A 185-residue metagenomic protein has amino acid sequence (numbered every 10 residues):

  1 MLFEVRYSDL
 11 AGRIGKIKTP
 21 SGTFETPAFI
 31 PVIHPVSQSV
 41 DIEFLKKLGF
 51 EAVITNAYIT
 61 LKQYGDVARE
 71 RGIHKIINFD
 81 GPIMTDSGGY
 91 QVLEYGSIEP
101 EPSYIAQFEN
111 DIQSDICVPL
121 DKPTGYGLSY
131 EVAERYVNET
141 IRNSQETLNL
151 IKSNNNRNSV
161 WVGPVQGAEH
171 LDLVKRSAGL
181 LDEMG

Functional and structural regions predicted by a protein language model:
M1-N156: Non-catalytic, usually N-terminal nucleic-acid engagement modules in DNA/RNA processing proteins
N138-I141, L150-G185: Glycine-rich phosphate/ribose-binding loops and adjacent secondary-structure elements that form binding surfaces
